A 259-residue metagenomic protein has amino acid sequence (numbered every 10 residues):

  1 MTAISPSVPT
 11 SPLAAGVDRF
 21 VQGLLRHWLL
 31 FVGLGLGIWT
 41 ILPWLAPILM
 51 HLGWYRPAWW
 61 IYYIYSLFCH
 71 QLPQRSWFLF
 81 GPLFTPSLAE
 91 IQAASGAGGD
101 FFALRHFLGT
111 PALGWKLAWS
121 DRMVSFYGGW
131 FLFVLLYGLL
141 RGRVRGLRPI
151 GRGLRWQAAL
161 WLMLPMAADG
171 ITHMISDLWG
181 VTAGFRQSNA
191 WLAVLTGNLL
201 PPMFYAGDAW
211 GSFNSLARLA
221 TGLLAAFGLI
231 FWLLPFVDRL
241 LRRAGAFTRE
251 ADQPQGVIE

Functional and structural regions predicted by a protein language model:
S11-L25, L147: Cytosolic juxtamembrane amphipathic/interface segments immediately preceding and feeding into a transmembrane helix
R26-R56: N-terminal signal-anchor transmembrane alpha helix
F31-V32, R122, N214-A225: Alpha-helical transmembrane segments of polytopic membrane proteins
G35-P43, G129-V134, G151-D177: Small-polar-interrupted transmembrane alpha-helices in polytopic inner-membrane proteins
H51-W119, T182, R186-W210: Extracytosolic (periplasmic/ER-lumenal) interhelical loops and adjacent juxtamembrane/interface segments of multi-pass
A118-G138: Hydrophobic alpha-helical transmembrane segments
G128-V134, A220-F236: Hydrophobic cores of alpha-helical transmembrane segments in multi-pass inner/ER membrane proteins, independent
L241-E259: Short, highly charged, low-complexity non-transmembrane loops/tails of multi-pass membrane proteins
